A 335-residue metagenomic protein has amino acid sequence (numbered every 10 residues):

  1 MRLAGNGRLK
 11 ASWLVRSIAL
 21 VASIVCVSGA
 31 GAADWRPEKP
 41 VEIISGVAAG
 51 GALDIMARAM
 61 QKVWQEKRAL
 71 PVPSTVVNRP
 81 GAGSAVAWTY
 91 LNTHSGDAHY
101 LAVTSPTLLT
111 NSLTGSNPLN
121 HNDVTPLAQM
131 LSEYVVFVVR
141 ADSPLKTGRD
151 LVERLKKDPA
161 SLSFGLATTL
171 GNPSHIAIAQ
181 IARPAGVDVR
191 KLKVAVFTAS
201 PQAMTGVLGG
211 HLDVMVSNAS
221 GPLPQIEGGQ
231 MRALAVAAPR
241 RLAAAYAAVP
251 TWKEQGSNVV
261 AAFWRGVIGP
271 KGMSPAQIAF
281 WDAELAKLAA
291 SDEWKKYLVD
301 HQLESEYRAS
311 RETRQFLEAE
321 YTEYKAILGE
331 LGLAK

Functional and structural regions predicted by a protein language model:
M1-E38, K335: Short, low-complexity disordered leader/linker segments with a strong preference for bacterial N-terminal type II
A32-D123, V187-D213, Y307-R308, E330-K335: N-terminal (or domain-start) structured segment
E38-P40, A233, P275-K335: An extracytoplasmic/periplasmic, membrane-proximal ligand-sensing/linker region
A48-G50, P106, R140-L145, A167-N172 (+4 more regions): Short coil/turn segments
E66, Y90-H99, L113-Q202, W252 (+1 more regions): Hinge/capping helix and adjacent helix->loop/strand transition within the periplasmic-binding protein
H94-V103, D158-L162, L208-S217, Q230-A233 (+1 more regions): Alpha-to-beta junction loops
V103-S116, A179-G186, D213-A247: A ligand-binding cleft/hinge motif common to bilobed small-molecule-binding domains
G221-A290, A319-T322: C-terminal lobe and pocket-closing loops of periplasmic/extracytoplasmic Venus-flytrap solute-binding proteins
